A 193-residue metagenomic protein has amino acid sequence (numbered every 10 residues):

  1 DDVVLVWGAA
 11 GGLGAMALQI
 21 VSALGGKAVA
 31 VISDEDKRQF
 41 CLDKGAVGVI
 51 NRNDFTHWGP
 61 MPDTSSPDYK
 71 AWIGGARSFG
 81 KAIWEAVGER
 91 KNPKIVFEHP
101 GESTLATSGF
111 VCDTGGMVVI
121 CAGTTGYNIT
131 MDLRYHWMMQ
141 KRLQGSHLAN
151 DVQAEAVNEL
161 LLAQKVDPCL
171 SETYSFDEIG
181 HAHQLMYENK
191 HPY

Functional and structural regions predicted by a protein language model:
G8-A9, P100: NAD(P)H cofactor-binding loop motif with strongest signal on the N-terminal glycine-rich segment
A10, L18: N-terminal Rossmann NAD(P)H-binding glycine-rich loop of SDR-like oxidoreductase domains
G12-L13, S103-T104: Hydrophobic/small residue at the entry helix of a nucleotide-binding pocket
S22-S103: Adenosine-nucleotide cofactor-binding segment
S33-F40, Y127-L133, A154: Short, glycine/polar-rich helix-capping loops at beta-to-alpha or helix-loop-helix junctions that flank or form
I50, T114-C121, M131-L170: Rossmann-fold dehydrogenase core element
A106, D151-Y193: C-terminal hydrophobic helical "lid"/dimerization subdomain of Rossmann-like NAD(P)H-dependent oxidoreductases
F110-C112: Conserved helix-to-beta-strand junction in the class I
